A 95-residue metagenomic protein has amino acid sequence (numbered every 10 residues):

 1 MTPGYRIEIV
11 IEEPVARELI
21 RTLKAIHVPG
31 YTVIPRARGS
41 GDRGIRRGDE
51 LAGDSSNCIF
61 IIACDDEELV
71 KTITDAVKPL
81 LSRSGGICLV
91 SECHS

Functional and structural regions predicted by a protein language model:
M1-S95: Positively charged, small/polar-rich N-terminal and surface patches that mediate targeting and assembly and bind
